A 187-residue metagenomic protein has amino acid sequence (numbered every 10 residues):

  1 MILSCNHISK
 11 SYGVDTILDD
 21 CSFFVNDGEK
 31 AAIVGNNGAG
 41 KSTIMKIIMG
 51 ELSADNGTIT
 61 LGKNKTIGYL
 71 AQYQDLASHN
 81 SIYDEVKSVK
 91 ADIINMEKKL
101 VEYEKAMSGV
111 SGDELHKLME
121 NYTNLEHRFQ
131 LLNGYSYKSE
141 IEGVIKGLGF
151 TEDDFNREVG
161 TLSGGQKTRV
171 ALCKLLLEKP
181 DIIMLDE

Functional and structural regions predicted by a protein language model:
M1-E187: ABC ATP-binding cassette signature C-motif
